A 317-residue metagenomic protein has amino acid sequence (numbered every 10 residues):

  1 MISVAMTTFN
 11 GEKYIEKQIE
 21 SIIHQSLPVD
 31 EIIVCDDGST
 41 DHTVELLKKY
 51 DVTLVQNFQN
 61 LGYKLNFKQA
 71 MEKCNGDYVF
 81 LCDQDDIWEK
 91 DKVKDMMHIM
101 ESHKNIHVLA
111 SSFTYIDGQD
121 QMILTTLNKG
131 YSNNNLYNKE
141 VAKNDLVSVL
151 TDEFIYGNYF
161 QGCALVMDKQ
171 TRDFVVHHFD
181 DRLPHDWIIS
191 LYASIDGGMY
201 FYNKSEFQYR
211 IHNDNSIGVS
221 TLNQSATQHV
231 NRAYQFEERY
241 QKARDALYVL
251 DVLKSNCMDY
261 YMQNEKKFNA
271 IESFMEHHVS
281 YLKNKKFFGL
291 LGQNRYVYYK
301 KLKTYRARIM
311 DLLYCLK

Functional and structural regions predicted by a protein language model:
G11-H24: Short, well-formed alpha-helical segments that are part of the catalytic scaffolds of diverse glycosyltransferases
S21, D36-E45, Q59: A conserved acidic beta->alpha catalytic loop
V29-G38, V55-Q56, D83: Short beta-strand/loop segment that forms part of the nucleotide-sugar
N57-C74: Glycine-rich, basic loop-to-helix element that forms the pyrophosphate-binding segment of sugar-nucleotide handling
V79: Short aromatic/hydrophobic "clamp" motif used to bind/position activated sugar donors
V93-G130: Conserved donor NDP-sugar-binding/catalytic core segment of glycosyltransferases
L136-L222: Conserved nucleotide-sugar donor-binding catalytic segment
L183, I195, Q208-K317: C-terminal subregions of glycosyltransferases and related glycan-biosynthesis enzymes
